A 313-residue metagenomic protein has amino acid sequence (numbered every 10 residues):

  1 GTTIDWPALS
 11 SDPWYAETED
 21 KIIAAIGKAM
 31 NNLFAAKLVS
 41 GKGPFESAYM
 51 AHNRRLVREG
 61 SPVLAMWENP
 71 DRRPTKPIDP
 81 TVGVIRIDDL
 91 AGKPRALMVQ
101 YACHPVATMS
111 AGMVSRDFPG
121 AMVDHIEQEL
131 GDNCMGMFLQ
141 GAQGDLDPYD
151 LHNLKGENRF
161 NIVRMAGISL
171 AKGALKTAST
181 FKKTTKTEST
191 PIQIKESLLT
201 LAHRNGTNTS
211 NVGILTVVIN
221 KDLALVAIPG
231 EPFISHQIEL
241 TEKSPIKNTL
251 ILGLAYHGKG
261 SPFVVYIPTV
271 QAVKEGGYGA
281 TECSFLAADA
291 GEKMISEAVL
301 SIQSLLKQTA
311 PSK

Functional and structural regions predicted by a protein language model:
G1-K313: Non-catalytic substrate/cofactor recognition surfaces at enzyme active-site rims
